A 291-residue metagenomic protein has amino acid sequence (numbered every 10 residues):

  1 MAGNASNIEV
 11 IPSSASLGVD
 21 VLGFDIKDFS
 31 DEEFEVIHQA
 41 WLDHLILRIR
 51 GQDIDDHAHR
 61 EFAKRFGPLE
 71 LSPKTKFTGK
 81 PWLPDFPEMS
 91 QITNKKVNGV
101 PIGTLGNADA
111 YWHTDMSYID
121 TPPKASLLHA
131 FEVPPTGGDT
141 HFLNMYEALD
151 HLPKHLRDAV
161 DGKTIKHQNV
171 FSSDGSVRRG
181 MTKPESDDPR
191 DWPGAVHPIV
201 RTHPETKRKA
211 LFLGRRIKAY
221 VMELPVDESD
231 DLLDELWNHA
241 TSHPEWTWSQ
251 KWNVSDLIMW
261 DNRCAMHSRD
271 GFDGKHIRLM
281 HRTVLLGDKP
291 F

Functional and structural regions predicted by a protein language model:
A2-M259, R263-F291: Fe(II)/2-oxoglutarate oxygenase catalytic core
